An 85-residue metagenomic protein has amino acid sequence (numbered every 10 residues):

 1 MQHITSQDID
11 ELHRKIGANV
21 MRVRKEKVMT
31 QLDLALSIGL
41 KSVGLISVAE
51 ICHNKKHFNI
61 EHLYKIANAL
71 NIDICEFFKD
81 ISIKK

Functional and structural regions predicted by a protein language model:
M1-E26: A short, Lys/Arg-rich alpha-helix, primarily the initiator
Q2-H3, V23, N68, E76-K85: Short, charged recognition helix plus adjacent turn of helix-turn-helix-like nucleic-acid-binding domains
N19, T30, N59-H62, D73: Residues that mark the N-terminal boundary/hinge immediately upstream of a DNA-recognition element
V20, L34-A35, L45-A49, F77: Conserved hydrophobic/aromatic packing and binding residues within compact polymer-binding modules
E26, S37, A69: Residues within the alpha-helical elements of helix-turn-helix
V28, H53-N68: Short, basic-rich loop-to-helix N-cap that marks the start of a DNA-contacting helix
D33-L36, I66: Short alpha-helical "recognition helix" segments of helix-turn-helix
G39-K56: Recognition helix of helix-turn-helix/homeodomain-like DNA-binding domains that insert into the DNA major groove
